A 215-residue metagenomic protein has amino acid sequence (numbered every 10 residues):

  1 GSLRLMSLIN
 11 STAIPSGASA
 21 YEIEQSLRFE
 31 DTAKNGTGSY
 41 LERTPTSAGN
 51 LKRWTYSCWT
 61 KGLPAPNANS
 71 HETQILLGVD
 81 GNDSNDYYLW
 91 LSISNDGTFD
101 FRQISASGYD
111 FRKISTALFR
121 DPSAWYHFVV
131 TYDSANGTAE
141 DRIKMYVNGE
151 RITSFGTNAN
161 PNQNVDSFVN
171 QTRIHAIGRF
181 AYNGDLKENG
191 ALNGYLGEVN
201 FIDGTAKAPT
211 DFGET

Functional and structural regions predicted by a protein language model:
G1-L5: Short, Lys/Arg-enriched N-terminal segments with co-localized hydrophobic residues within the first ~10-30 amino acids
S7-K207, E214: Extracellular glycan-associated modules
